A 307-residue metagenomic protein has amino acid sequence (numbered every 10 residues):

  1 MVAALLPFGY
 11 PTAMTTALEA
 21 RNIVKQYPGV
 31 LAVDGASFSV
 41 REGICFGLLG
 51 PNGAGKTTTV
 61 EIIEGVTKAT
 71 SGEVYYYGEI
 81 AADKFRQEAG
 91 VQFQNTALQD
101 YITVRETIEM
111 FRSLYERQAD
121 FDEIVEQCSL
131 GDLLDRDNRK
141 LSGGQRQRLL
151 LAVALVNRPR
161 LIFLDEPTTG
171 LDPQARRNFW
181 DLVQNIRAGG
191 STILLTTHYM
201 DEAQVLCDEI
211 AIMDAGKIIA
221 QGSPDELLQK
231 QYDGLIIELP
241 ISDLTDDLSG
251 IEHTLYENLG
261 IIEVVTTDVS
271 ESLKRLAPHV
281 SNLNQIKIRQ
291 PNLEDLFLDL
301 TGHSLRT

Functional and structural regions predicted by a protein language model:
V2-V24, H303-T307: ABC-family P-loop ATPase nucleotide-binding domain
A17-L18, K25-L195, M200-D214, A220: ABC transporter nucleotide-binding domains
Y77, G90, E116, Q229-D233 (+2 more regions): A generic structural signal for secondary-structure junctions that act as hinges or helix/strand caps at the edges
I108, D122-V125, R177, L228 (+2 more regions): Generic structural signal for individual residues within well-ordered alpha-helical segments across diverse proteins
D181-T267: ABC transporter nucleotide-binding domain
D233-T307: Short, charged/small-residue-rich alpha-helical element at the C-terminal edge of ABC transporter nucleotide-binding
